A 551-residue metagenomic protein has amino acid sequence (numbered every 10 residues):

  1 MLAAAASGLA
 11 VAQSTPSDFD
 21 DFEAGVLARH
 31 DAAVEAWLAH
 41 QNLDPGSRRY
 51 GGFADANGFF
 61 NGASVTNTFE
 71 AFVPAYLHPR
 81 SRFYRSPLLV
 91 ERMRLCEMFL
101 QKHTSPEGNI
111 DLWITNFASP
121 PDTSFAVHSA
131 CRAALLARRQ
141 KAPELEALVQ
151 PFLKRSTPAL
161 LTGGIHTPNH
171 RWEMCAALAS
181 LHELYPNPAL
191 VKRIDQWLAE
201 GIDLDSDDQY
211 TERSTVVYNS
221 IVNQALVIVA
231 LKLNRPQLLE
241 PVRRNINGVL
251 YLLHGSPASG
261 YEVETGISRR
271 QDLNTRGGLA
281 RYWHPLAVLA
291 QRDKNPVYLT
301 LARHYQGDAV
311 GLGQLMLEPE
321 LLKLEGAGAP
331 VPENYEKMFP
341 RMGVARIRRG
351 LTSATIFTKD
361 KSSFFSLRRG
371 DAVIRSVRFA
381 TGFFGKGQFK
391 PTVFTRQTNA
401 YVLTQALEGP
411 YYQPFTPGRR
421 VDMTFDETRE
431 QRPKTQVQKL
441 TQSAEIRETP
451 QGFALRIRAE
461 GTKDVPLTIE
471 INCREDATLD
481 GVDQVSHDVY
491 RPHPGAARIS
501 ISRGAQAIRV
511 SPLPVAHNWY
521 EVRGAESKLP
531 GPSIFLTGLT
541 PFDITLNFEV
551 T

Functional and structural regions predicted by a protein language model:
M1-Q13: N-terminal export signals
A12-N67, P74, P87-H103: Low-complexity, Ser/Thr/Pro/Gly-enriched N-terminal "stalk/linker" regions
V34, Q41, P45, T104 (+4 more regions): Short amphipathic alpha-helical interaction/hinge segments
H40-L43, Q140, G163, L184 (+1 more regions): Surface-exposed polar/charged interaction patches
D44, R48, E107, M342-V344 (+1 more regions): Short, acidic/polar N-cap/turn motifs at the starts of alpha helices
N57-R235, L239: Aromatic-lined, polymer-binding surfaces characteristic of secreted/periplasmic polysaccharide-degrading enzymes
P236-A505: Extended polysaccharide-engagement surfaces of secreted carbohydrate-active enzymes
S502-T551: Beta-strand-rich recognition/accessory modules
